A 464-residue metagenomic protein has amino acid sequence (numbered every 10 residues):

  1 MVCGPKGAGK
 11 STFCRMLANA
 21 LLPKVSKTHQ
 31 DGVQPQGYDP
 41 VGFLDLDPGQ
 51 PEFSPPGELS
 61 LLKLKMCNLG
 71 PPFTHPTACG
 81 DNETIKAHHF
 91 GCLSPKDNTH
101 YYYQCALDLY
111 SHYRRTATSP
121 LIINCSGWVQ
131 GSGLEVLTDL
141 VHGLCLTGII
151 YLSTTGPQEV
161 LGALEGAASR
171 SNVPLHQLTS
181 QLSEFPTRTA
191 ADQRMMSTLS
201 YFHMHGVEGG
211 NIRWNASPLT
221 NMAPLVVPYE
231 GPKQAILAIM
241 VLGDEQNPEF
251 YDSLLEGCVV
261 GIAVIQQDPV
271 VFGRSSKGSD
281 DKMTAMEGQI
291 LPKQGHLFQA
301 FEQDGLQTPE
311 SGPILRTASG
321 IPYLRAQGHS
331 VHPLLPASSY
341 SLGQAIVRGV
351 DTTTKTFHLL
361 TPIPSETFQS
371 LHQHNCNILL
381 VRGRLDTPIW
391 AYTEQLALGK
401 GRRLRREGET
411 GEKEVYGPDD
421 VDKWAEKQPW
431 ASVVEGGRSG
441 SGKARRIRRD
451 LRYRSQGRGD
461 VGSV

Functional and structural regions predicted by a protein language model:
M1-A8, T12, M16, A20 (+2 more regions): Preference for solvent-exposed, low-hydrophobicity sequence contexts
C3-P5, L46-G49, P56-E58, L62-K65 (+4 more regions): Structured beta-strand/turn binding interfaces of compact recognition modules in eukaryotic regulators
F13-M16, C105-H112, V136: Well-ordered alpha-helical segments embedded in enzymatic catalytic cores
C14-R15, S54-E58, T74-P76, E135 (+1 more regions): Short coil/turn segments at secondary-structure boundaries
Q30-Q34, G49-P51, D139, L335-P336: Beta-strand elements of modular eukaryotic interaction domains
P35-Y38, G42-L121, W128: Nucleotide-state-sensitive switch-loop elements of NTP-binding domains
S111-H112, T116-S171: Phosphate/Mg2+-binding loops and adjacent switch elements in nucleotide/diphosphate-handling enzyme cores
